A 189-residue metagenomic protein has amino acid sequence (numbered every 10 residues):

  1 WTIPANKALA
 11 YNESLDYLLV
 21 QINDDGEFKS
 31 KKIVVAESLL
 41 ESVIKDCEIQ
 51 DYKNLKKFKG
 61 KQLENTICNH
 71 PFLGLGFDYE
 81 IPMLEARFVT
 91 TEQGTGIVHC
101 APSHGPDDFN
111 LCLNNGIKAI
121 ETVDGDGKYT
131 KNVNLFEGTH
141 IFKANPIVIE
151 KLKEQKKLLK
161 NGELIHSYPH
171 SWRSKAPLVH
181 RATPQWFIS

Functional and structural regions predicted by a protein language model:
W1-D126, S189: NTP-handling and nucleic-acid-processing catalytic cores
I97-H99, K131-I141: The substrate-binding groove and active-site-proximal loops of carbohydrate-active enzymes, especially glycoside
G127-K128, S167, W186: Positions that flank functional sites
T139-Y168: Phosphate/diphosphate-binding loops
S171: Short cysteine-rich clusters marking metal-coordination/redox-active sites
T183: Acidic, His- and aromatic-enriched active-site or binding-groove loops in soluble protein domains that engage sugars
